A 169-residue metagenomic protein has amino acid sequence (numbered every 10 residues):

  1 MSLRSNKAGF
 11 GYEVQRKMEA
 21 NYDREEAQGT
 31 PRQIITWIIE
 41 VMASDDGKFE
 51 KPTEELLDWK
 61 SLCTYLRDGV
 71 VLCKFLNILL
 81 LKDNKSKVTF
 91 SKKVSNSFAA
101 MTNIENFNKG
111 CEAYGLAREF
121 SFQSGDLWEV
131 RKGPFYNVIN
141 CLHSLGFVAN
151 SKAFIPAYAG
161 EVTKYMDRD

Functional and structural regions predicted by a protein language model:
M1-D169: Alpha-helical coiled-coil scaffolding segments
